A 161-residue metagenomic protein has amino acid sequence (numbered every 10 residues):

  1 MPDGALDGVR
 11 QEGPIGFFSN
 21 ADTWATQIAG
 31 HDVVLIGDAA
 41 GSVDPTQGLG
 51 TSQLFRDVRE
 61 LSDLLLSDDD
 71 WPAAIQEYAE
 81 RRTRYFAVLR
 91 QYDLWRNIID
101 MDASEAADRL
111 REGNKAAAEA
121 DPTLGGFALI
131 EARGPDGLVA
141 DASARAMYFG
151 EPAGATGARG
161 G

Functional and structural regions predicted by a protein language model:
M1-L64, D69-P72: FAD/FMN-dependent oxidoreductases across multiple families
D3, D63-G161: C-terminal helical "tail/cap" subdomain of flavin- and related membrane-associated enzymes
